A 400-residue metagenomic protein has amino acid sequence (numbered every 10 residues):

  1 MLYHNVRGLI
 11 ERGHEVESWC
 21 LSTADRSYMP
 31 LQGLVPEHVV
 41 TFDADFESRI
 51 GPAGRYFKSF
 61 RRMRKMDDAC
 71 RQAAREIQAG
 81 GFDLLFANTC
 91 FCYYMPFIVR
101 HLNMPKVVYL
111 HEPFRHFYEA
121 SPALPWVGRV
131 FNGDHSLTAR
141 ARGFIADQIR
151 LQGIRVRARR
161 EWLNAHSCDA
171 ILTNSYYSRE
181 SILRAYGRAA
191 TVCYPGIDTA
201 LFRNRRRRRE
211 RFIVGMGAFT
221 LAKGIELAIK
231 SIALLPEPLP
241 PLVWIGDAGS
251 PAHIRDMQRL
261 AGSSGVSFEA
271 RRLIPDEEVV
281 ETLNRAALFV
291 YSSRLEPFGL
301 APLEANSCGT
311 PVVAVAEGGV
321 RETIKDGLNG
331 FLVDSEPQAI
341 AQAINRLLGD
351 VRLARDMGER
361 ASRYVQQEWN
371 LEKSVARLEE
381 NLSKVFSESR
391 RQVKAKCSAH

Functional and structural regions predicted by a protein language model:
M1-H4, R211, T220-L234, A252-R255: A conserved mid-protein helix/loop that constitutes part of the nucleotide-sugar donor-binding site
T23-D25, P241-D256, R272: Glycosyltransferase donor-sugar binding loop
F114, W126, V130-I171, R179-E180: Membrane-proximal helix-turn-helix segments that form the acceptor-binding/catalytic region of lipid-linked
I254-E277: Nucleotide-activated donor-binding/catalytic signature segment of Leloir-type glycosyltransferases, i.e., the conserved
E281-A286: Short alpha-helical donor nucleotide-sugar binding micro-motif in glycosyltransferases
R294: Aromatic "clamp/platform" in nucleotide-sugar-dependent glycosyltransferases that forms part of the donor/acceptor
P311-A314, I324: Short hydrophobic beta-strand element within catalytic cores of glycosyltransferases and related nucleotide-activated
D326-G327, F331-Q338, R346-V351: Conserved acidic donor-binding segment of nucleotide-sugar-dependent glycosyltransferases
